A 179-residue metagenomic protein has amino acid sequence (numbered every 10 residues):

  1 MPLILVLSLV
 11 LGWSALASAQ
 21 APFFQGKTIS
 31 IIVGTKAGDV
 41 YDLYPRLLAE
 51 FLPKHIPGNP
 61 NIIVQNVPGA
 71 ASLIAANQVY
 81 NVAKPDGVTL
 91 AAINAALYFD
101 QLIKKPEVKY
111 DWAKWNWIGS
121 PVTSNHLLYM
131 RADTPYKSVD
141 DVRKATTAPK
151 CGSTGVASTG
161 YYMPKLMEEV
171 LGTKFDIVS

Functional and structural regions predicted by a protein language model:
P2-W13: Bacterial N-terminal signal peptides
S18-Q20, Q65: Boundary of Sec targeting at the N-terminus
A21-I32: Short N-terminal segments immediately surrounding and downstream of signal-peptide cleavage
I31-P45, P68-A71, G152-T159: Extracytoplasmic "Venus flytrap"
K54-I56, Q78-T89, L97-S179: Hinge/capping helix and adjacent helix->loop/strand transition within the periplasmic-binding protein
G58-N77: Early extracytoplasmic/lumenal segment of secretory-pathway proteins
N94: Short helix- or helix-capping micro-motifs that position conserved polar/aromatic residues at function-defining sites
